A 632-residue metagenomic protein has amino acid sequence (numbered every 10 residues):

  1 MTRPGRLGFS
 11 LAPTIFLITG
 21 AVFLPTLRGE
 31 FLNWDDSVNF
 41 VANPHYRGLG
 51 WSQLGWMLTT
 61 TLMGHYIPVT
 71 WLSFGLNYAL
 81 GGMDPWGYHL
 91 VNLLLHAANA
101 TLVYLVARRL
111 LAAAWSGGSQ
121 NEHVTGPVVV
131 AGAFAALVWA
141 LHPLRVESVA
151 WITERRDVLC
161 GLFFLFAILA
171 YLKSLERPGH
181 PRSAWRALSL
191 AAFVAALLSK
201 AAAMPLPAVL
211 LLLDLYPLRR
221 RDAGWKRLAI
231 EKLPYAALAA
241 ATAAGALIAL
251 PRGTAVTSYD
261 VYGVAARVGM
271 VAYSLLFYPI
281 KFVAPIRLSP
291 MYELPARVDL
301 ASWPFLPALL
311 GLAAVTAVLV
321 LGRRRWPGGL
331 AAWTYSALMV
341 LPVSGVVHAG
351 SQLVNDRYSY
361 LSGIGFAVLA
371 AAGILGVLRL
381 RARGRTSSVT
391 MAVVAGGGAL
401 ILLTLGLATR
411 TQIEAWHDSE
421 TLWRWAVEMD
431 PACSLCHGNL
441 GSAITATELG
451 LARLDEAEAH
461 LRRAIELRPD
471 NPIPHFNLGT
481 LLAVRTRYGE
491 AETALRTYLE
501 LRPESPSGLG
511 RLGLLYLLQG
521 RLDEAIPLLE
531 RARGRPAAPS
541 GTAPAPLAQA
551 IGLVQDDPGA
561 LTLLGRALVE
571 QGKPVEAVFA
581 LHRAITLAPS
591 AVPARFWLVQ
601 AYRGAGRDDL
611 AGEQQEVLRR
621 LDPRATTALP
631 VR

Functional and structural regions predicted by a protein language model:
M1-L449, R453-V484, S507, R511 (+1 more regions): Polytopic membrane enzymes that build or remodel cell-surface glycoconjugates and lipids
M1-R3, S388, I413, E420-R632: C-terminal luminal/periplasmic domains and tails of membrane-associated envelope-modifying transferases
